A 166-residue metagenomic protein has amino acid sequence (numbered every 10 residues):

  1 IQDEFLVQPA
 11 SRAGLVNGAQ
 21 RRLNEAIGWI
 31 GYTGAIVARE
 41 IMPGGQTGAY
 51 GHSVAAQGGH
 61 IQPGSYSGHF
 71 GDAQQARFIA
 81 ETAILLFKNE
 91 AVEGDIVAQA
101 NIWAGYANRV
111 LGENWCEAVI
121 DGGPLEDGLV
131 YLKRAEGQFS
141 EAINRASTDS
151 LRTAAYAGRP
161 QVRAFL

Functional and structural regions predicted by a protein language model:
I1-A38: Membrane-proximal, proline-rich intrinsically disordered regions
A13, A49-A118, D127, E141-D149: Conserved, well-structured interaction surfaces
A26-H52, S65-F70: N-terminal carbohydrate-binding/catalytic regions of secreted carbohydrate-active enzymes
I120-G122: Flexible, glycine-rich active-site loops centered on histidine and acidic residues that chelate a metal or position
S150-L166: Aromatic- and glycine-enriched pocket-lining scaffold segments that form the walls of small-molecule binding clefts
